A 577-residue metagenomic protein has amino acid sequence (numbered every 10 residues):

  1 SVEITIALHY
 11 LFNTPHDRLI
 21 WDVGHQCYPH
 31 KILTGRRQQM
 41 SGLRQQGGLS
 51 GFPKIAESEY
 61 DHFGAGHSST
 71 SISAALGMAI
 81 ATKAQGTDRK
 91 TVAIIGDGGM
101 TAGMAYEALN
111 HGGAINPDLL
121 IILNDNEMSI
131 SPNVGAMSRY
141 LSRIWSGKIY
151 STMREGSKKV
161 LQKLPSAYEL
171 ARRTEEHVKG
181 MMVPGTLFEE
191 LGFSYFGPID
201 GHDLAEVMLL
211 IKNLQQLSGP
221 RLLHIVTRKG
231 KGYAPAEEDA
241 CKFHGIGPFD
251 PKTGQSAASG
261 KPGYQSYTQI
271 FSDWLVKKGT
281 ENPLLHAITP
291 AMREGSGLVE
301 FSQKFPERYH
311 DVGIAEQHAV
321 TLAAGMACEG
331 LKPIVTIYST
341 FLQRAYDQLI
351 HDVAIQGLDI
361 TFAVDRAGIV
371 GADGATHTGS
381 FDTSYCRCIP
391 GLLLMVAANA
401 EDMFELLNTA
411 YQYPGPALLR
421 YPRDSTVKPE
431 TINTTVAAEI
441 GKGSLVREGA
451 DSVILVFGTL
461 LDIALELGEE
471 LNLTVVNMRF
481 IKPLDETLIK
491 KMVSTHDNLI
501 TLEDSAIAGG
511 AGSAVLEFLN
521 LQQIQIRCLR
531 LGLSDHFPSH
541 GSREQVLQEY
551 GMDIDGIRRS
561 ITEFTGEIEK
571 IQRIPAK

Functional and structural regions predicted by a protein language model:
S1-I115, Y267, L284-L285, T289-P290 (+1 more regions): Cofactor-binding active-site loop characterized by glycine-rich and histidine/acidic residues
R18, T227-L342, Q348-L358, L455-G458: Non-catalytic terminal/interface segments that mediate subunit docking, oligomerization, and allosteric communication
Q39-L49, A114-M128, I149, A354-R366: A glycine-rich helix N-cap at a beta->alpha junction
E127-F271: Long, well-ordered, tryptophan-enriched scaffold segments
A167-P235, D359-V364, T383-I432, I554-K577: Structural signature of the thiamine diphosphate
M182, L209-K212, H244-G245, S266-E281 (+5 more regions): Glycine-/acidic-rich phosphate or pyrophosphate-binding loops and their flanking alpha/beta elements
P251, S256-G263, G371-D373, L392-L393 (+1 more regions): Peripheral docking tails and interdomain loops at the edges of cofactor- or intermediate-handling domains
D311-V312, G468-V493: Generic long, charged, amphipathic alpha-helical segments
